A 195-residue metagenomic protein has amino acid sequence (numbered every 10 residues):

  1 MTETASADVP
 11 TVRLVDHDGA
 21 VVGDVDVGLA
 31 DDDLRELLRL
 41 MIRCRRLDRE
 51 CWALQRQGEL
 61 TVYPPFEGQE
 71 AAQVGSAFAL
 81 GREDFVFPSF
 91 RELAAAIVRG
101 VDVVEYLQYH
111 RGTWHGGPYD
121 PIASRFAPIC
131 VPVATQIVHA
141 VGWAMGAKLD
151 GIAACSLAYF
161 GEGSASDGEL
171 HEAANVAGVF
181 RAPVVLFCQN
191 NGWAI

Functional and structural regions predicted by a protein language model:
M1-D26: Charged, compositionally biased N-terminal leader segments and the immediate start of the first structured element
A5-D8, L34, A79-G81: A generic structural signal for short, non-catalytic loop/turn and secondary-structure boundary residues
A7, R13-H17, R39-W52: N-terminal glycine-rich anion-binding loops that anchor highly charged ligand groups
G23-R35, R39: N-terminal cap/recognition module
R46-R49, A53-F180: Cofactor-binding active-site loop characterized by glycine-rich and histidine/acidic residues
P183-L186: Short, proline-centered helix/strand-breaking motifs
C188-I195: Thiamine diphosphate
